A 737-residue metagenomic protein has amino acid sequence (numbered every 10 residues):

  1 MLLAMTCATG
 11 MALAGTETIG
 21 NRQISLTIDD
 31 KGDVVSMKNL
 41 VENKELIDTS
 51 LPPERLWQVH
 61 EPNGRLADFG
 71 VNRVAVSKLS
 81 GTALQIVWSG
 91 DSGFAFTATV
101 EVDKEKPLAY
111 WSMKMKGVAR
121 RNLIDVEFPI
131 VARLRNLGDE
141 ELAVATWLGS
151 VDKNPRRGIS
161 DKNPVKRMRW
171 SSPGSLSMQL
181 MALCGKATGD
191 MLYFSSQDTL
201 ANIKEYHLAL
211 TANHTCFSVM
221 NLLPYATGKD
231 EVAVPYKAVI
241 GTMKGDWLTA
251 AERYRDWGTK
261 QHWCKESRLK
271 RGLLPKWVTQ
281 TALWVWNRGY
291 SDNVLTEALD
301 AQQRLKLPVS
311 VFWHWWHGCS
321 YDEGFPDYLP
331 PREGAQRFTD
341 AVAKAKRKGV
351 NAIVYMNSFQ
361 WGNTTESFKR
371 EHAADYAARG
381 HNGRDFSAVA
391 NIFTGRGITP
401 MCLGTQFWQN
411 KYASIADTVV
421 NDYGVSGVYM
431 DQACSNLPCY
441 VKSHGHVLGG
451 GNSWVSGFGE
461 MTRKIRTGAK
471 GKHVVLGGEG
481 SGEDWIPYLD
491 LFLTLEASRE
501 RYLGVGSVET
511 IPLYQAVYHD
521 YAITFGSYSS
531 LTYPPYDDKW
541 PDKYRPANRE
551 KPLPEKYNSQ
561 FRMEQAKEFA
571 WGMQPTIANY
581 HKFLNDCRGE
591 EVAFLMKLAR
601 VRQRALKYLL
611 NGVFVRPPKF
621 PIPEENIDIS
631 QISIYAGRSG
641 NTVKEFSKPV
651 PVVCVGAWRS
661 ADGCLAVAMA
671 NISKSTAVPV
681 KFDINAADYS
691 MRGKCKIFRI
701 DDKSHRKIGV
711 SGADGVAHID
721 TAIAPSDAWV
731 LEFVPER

Functional and structural regions predicted by a protein language model:
M1-T9: Bacterial N-terminal signal peptides
G15-I28, M37, N43-L208, R692-D702 (+1 more regions): Polysaccharide-binding surfaces and accessory modules of carbohydrate-active proteins
T18-G20, G90, V118, P129 (+5 more regions): Beta-strand-rich recognition/accessory modules
I28, M220, E231-Y236, G459-K703: Active-site-proximal substrate-binding groove within the catalytic cores of carbohydrate-active enzymes
Q280-G380, N410-S414, S453-K464: Aromatic- and glycine-enriched glycan-recognition loops and surfaces that form the carbohydrate-binding subsites
Q336-T339, A343, N351-Y423, S498-Y521 (+1 more regions): Active-site-adjacent "subsite" loops/lids of carbohydrate-active enzymes
P400-L493, E500-T510: Active-site neighborhood of glycoside hydrolase catalytic domains
G712-R737: C-terminal beta-strand-rich structural cap/linker in extracellular carbohydrate-active enzymes
